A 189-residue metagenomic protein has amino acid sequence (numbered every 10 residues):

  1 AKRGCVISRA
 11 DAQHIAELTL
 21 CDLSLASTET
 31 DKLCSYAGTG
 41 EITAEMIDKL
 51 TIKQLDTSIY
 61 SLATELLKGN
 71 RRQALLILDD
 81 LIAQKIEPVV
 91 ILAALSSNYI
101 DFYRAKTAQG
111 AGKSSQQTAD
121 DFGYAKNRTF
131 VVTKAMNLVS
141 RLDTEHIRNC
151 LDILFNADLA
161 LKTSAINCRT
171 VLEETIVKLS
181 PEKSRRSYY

Functional and structural regions predicted by a protein language model:
A1-S61, K68, S140, D158-Y189: Non-catalytic interfacial helical region
G4, L62-A63, L78-I82: Short helix-to-loop capping/linker segments positioned immediately adjacent to catalytic or ligand/cofactor-binding
R71-Y189: Helix-rich C-terminal "collar"/helical-bundle subdomain used as an assembly and partner-interaction module in RFC-like
